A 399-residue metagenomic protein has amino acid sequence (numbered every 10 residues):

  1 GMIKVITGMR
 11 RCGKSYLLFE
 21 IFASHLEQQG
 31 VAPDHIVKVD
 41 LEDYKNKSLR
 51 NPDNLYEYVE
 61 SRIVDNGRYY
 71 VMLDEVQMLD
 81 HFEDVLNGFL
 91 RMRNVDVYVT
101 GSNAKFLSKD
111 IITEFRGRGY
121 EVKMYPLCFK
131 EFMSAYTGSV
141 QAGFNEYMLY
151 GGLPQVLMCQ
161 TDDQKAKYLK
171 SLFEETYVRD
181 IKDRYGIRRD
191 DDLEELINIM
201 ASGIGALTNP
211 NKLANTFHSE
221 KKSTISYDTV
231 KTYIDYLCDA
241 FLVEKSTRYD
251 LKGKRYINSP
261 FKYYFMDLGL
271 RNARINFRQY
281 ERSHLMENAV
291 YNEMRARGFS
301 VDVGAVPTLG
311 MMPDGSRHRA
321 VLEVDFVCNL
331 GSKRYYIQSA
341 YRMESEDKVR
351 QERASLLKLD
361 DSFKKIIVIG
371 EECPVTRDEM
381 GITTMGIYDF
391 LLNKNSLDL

Functional and structural regions predicted by a protein language model:
M2, T7, Y16-L17, S24 (+2 more regions): A cross-kingdom feature that marks ATP-driven nucleic-acid transaction machinery
G13: Conserved glycine(s) of the Walker
V37-G67: Short glycine-rich substrate-engagement loop in P-loop NTPases that contacts/grips substrate
V64-F82: Conserved P-loop NTPase "ATPase switch" module shared by AAA+ and STAND
G67-Y70, R93-Y98: Loop/turn-to-beta-strand initiation segments
G88, K105-Y120, A135-T137: Short regulatory helix/loop adjacent to the ATP-binding pocket of P-loop NTPases
D96-S102, K123: Structural recognition of the conserved hydrophobic beta-strand(s) that form the central parallel beta-sheet of P-loop
Y125, K130-P307: Interdomain hinge/linker elements that couple catalytic modules in large macromolecular machines
